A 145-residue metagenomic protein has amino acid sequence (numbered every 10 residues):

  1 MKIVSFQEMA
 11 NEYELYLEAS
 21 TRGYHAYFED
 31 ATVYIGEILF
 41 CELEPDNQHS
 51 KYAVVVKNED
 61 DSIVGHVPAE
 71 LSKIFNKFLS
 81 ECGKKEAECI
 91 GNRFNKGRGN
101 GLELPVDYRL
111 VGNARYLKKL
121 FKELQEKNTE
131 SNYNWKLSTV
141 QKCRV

Functional and structural regions predicted by a protein language model:
M1-V145: Conserved active-site motif detector
